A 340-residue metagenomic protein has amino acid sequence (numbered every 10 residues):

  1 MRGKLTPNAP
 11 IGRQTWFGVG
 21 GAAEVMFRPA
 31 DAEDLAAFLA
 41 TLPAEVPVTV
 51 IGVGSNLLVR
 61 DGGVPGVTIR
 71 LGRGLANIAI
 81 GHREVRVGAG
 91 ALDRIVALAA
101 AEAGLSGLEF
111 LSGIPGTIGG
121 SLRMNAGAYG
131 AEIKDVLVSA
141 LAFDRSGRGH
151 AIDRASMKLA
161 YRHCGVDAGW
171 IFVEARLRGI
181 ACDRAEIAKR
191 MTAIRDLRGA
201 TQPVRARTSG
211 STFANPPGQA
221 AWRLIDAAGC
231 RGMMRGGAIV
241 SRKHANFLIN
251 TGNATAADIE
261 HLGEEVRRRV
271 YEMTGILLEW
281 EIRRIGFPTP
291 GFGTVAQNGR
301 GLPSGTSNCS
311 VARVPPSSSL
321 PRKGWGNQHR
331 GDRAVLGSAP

Functional and structural regions predicted by a protein language model:
M1-I118, L122, A128: Anion-binding (especially nucleotide phosphate/pyrophosphate-binding) glycine-rich loop and adjoining beta-alpha core
T6-P7, R13-W16, L57, F143-E264 (+1 more regions): Phosphate/pyrophosphate- and phosphate-bearing ligand-binding catalytic cores of soluble enzymes
M26, R86, S139-L141, E174-R176: Beta-strand secondary-structure signal
A44, I51-V53, V136, A206-R207 (+1 more regions): Short, basic and Ser/Thr-rich N-terminal targeting/leader segments
P65-V67, V138, V173: Change "...and in nucleic-acid phosphodiester-cleaving endonucleases..." to "...and in nucleic-acid processing enzymes
A76-I80, A142, F213: A structural signal for short hydrophobic beta-strand segments in well-ordered beta-sheet cores
L105-F110, T117-R154: Glycine/threonine-rich beta-strand-loop-alpha-helix active-site module that forms ligand/phosphate-binding
T289-P340: Intrinsic disorder/low-complexity segments
